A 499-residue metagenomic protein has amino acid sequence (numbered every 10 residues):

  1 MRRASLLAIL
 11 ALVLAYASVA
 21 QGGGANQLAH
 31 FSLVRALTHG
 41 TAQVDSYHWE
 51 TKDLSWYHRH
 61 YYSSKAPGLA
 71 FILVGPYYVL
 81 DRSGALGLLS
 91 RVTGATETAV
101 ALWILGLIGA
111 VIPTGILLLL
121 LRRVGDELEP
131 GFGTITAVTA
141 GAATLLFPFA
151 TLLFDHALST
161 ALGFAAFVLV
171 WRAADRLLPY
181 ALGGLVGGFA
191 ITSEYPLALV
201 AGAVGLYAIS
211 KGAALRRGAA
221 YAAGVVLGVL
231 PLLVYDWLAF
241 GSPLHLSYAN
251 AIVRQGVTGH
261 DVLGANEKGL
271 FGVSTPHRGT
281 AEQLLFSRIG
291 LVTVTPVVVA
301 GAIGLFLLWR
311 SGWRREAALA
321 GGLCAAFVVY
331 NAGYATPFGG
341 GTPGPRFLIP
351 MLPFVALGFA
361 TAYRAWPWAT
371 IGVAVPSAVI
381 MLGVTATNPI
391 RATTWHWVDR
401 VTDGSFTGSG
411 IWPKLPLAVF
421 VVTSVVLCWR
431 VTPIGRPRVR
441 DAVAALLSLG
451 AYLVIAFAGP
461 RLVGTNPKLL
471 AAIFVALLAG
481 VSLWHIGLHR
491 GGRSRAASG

Functional and structural regions predicted by a protein language model:
M1-G499: Membrane-proximal envelope and lipid/glycan-remodeling enzymes
